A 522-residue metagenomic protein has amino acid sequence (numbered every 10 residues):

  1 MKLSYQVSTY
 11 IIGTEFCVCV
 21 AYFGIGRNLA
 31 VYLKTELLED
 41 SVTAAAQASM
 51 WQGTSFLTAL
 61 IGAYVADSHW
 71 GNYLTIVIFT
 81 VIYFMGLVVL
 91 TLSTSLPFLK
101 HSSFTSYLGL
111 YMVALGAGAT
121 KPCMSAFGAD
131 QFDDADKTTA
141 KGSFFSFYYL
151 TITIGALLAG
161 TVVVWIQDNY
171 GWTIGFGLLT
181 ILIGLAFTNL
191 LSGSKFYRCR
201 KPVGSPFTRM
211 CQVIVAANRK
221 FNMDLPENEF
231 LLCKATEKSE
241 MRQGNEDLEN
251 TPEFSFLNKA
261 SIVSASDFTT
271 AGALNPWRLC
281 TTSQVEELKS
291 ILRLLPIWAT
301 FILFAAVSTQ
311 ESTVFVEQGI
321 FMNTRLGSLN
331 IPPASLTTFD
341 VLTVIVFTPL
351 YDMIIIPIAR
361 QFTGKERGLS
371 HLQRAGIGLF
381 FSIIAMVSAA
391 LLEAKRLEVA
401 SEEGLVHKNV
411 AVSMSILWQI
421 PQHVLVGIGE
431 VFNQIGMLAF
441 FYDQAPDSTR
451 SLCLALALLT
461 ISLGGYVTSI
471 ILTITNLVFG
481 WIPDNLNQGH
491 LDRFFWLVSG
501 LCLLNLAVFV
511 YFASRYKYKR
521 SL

Functional and structural regions predicted by a protein language model:
M1-L522: Hydrophobic transmembrane alpha-helices of multi-pass solute transporters/permeases
